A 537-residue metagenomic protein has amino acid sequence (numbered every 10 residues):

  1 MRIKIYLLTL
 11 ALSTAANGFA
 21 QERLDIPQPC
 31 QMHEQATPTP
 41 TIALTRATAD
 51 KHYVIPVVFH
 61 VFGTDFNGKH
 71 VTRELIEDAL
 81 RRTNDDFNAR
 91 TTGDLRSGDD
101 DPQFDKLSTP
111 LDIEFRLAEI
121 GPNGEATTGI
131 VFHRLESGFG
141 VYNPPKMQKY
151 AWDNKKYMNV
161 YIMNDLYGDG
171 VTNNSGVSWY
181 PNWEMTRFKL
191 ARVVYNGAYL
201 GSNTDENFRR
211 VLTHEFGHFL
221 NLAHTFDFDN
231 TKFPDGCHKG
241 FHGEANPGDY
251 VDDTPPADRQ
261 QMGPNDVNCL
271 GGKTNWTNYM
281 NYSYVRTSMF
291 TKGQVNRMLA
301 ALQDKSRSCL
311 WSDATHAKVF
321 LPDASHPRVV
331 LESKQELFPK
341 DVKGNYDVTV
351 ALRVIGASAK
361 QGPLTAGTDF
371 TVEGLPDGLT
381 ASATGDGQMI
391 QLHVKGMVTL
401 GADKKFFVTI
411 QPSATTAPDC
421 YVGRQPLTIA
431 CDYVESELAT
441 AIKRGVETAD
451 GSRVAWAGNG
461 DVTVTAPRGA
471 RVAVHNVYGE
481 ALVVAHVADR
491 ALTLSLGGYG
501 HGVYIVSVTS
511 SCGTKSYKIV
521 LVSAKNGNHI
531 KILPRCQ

Functional and structural regions predicted by a protein language model:
M1-P27, G527-Q537: Bacterial Sec-dependent N-terminal signal peptides
Q21-D153, T315-F320: Propeptide-to-catalytic entry region of secreted or membrane-anchored zinc metalloproteases
F139-D227: Active-site-proximal segment of zinc-dependent metalloprotease catalytic domains
L200-M289: The catalytic-center signature of Zn2+-dependent metalloproteases
Y284-H326: Pan-zinc metallopeptidase signature
G367, T371-M389, L482-V484: Low-complexity "stalk/linker" and mucin-like segments enriched in Ser/Thr/Pro/Ala/Gly
M389-D403, S495: Extracellular/luminal low-complexity segments enriched in Ser/Thr/Pro
A441-Q537: C-terminal outer-membrane/trafficking sorting elements
